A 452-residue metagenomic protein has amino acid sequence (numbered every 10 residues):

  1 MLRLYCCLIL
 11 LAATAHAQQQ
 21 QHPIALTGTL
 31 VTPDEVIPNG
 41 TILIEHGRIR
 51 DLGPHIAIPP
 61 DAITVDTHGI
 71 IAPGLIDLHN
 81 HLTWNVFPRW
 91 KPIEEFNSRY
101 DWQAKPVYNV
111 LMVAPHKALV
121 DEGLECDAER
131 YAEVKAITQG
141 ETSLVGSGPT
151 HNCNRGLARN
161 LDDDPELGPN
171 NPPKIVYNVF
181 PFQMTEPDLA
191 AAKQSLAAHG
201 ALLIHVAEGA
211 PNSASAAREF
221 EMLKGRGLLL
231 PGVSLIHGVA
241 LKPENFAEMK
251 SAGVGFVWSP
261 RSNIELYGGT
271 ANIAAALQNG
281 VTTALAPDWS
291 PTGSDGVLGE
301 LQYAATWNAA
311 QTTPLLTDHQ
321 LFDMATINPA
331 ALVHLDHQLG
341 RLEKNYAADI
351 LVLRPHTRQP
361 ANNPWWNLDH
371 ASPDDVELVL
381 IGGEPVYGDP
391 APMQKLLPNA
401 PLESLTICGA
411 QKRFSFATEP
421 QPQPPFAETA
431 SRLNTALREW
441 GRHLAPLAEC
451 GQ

Functional and structural regions predicted by a protein language model:
M1-Y5: Bacterial N-terminal signal peptides that target proteins for export
C6-C7, H16-D61, N80-Y177, A192-S195 (+1 more regions): Active-site microenvironment of metallo-dependent hydrolases
A12-T14: N-terminal signal peptide c-region/cleavage motif recognized by signal peptidases
H55-A72, D77: Active-site metal-binding motif and surrounding structural segment of the metallo-beta-lactamase
G69, N80-L82, E208, P291 (+1 more regions): Short, glycine/acidic-enriched loop or turn micro-motifs at the edges of active sites
G74-N85, A201-G209: Histidine-centered catalytic micro-motifs
G146-S294, A309-A310: Active-site core of metal-dependent hydrolases
R226-G232, N272-T357, D369-P385: His/Asp/Glu-enriched, well-ordered alpha-helical/loop segment that forms or immediately abuts the divalent-metal
